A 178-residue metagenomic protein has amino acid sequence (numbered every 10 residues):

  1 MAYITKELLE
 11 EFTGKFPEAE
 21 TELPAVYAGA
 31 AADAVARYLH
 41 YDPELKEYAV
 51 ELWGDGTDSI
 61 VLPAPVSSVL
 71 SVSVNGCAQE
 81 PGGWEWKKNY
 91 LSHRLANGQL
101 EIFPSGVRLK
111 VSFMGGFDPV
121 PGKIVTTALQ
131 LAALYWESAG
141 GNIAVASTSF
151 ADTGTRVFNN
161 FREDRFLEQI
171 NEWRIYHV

Functional and structural regions predicted by a protein language model:
M1-V178: Divalent metal-cofactor coordination and adjacent catalytic microenvironments
